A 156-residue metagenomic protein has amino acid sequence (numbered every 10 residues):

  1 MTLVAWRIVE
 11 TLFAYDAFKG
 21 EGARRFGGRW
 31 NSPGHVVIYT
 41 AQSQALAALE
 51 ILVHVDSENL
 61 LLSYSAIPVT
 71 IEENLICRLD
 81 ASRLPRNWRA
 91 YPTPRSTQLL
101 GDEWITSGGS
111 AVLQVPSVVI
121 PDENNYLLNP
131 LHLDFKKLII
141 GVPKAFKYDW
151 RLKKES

Functional and structural regions predicted by a protein language model:
T2-K19, S32, L60-S156: Active-site and NAD+-binding cores of ADP-ribose-processing enzymes
W30-E50, H54, L127-L131: Extended catalytic/binding region for NAD+/ADP-ribose chemistry, centered on the ART fold
